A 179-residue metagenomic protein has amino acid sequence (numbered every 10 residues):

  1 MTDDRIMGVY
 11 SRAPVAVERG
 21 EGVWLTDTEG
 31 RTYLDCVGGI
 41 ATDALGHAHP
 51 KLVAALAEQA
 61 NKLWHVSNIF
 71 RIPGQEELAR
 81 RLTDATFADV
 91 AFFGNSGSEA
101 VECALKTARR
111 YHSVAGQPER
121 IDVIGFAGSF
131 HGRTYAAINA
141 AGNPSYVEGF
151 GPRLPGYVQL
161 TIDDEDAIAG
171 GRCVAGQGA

Functional and structural regions predicted by a protein language model:
M1-E21, I69: Active-site-adjacent loop/helix segments that line or gate small-molecule/cofactor pockets in enzymes
P14-C36: Active-site and channel-lining beta-strand-loop segments that bind or position nucleotide-derived/phosphorylated
V17, A48, G74, L160-D163: Short secondary-structure boundary/capping elements
W24, D43-L45, V158-Q159: Short, well-ordered beta-strand elements within core beta-sheets of diverse protein domains
T26-D27, L45-H47, N139-A141: Short beta-strand-to-turn element immediately C-terminal to the catalytic PLP-Schiff-base lysine in fold type I
T32-P118, D122: Glycine-rich loop-to-alpha-helix module at the N-terminal edge of alpha/beta enzyme cores
L34-V37, T161, A179: Short beta-strands and strand-loop turn motifs
R80-Q177: PLP-dependent aspartate aminotransferase-fold enzymes
